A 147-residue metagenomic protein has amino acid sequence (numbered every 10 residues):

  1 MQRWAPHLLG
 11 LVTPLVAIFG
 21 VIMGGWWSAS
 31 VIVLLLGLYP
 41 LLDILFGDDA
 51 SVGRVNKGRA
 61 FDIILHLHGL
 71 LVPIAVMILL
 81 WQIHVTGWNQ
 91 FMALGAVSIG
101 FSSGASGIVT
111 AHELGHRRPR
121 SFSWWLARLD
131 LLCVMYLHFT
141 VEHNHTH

Functional and structural regions predicted by a protein language model:
M1-H7, F61: Short, amphipathic, aromatic/basic-enriched membrane-interface segments that mark the entry/exit of transmembrane
H7-L15: Alpha-helical transmembrane segments
L15-S30: Short, hydrophobic transmembrane alpha-helix segments
S28-Y39, M92-S102: Hydrophobic core segments of alpha-helical transmembrane domains in multi-pass membrane proteins
L38-F46, I64-I78: A generic, lipid-embedded transmembrane alpha helix
L45-V52, I74-M92, V109-E113: Transmembrane alpha-helix boundary signature
A50-V72, A127: Juxtamembrane helix-capping/reentrant segments at transmembrane boundaries
S98-H147: Membrane-embedded catalytic scaffold of the fatty acid hydroxylase/desaturase
